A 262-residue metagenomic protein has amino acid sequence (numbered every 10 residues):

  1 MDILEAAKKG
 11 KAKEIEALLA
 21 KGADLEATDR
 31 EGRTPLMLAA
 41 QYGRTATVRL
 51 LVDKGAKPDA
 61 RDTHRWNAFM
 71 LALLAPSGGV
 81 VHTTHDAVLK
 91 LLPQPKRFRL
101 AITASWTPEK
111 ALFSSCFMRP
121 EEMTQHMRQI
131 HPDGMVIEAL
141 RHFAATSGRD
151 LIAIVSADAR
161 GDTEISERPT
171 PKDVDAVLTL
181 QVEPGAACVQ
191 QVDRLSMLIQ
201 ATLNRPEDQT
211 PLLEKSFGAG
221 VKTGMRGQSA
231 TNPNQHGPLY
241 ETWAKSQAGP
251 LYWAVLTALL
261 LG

Functional and structural regions predicted by a protein language model:
G79-H82, A87-D150, A159, A254-G262: A structural "domain/chain start" motif
T124-H126, P206-L261: Short secondary-structure boundary motifs at beta->alpha junctions and helix caps
A159-E214, K222-M225: Surface-exposed short loop/turn segments
